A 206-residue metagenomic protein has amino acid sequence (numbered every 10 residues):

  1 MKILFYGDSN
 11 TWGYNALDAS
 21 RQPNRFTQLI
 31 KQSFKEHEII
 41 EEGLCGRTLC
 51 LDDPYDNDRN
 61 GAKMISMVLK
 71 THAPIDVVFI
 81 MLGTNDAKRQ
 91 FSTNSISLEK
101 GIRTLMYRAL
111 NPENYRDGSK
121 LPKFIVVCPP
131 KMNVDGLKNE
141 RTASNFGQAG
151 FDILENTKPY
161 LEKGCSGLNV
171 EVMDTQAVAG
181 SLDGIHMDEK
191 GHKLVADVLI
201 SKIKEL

Functional and structural regions predicted by a protein language model:
M1-C45, D52-Y55, V68-K70, P159-C165 (+1 more regions): Serine-esterase "nucleophile elbow" of acetyl-processing enzymes
T11-W12, G46, D86, M132: Active-site micro-motifs of SAM-dependent methyltransferase domains
N15, R21, L51-P54, F91 (+2 more regions): Ubiquitous "structural anchor" signal
C45-C50, V178-L182: A short acidic, often aromatic-flanked loop/helix-cap motif at beta-alpha or helix-coil junctions that lines enzyme
G61-L206: Alpha-helical cap/lid subdomain in secreted, periplasmic, or secretory-pathway luminal O-acyl-processing enzymes
